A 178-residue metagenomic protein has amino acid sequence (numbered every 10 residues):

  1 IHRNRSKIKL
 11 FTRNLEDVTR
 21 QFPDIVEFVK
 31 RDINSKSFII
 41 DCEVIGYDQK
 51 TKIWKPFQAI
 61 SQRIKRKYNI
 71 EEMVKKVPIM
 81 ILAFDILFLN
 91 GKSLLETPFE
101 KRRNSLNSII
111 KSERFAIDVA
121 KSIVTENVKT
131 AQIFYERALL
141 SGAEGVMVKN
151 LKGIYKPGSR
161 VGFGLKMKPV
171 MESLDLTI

Functional and structural regions predicted by a protein language model:
H2-T177: Catalytic cores of nucleic-acid ligases and guanylyltransferases
